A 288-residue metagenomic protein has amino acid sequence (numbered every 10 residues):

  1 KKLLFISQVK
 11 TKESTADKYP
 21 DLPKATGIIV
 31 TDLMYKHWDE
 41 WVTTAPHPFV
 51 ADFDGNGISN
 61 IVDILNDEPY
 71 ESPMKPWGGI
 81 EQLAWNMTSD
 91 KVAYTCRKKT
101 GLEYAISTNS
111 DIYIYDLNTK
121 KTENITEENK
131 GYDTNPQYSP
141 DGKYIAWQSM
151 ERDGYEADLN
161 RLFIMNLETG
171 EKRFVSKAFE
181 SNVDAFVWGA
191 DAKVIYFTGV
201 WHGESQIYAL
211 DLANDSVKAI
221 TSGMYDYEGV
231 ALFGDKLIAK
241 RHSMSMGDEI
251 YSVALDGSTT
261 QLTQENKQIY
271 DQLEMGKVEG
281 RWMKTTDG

Functional and structural regions predicted by a protein language model:
L3, V92-A93, G142-I145, V194-I195 (+1 more regions): Hydrophobic beta-strand positions that form the internal "hydrophobic ladder" of WD40/Gbeta-like beta-propeller blades
F5-D67, T95-D111, N160, I250 (+1 more regions): Predominantly five- to eight-bladed beta-propeller fold
K10-E13, K99-L102, E151-Y155, W201-E204 (+1 more regions): Short glycine/acidic-enriched loop and turn motifs that connect beta-strands
D52-G79, Y104-T108, I112-T134, S149-D191 (+4 more regions): Multi-bladed beta-propeller domains
W77-M87: Signature of short aromatic-glycine-proline-rich micro-motifs recurring in repeat-based ectodomains
M87-T88, P140-D141, A190-D191, L232-G234: Residue-level detector of Asp-centered blade-edge/turn motifs that repeat once per structural unit in beta-propeller
